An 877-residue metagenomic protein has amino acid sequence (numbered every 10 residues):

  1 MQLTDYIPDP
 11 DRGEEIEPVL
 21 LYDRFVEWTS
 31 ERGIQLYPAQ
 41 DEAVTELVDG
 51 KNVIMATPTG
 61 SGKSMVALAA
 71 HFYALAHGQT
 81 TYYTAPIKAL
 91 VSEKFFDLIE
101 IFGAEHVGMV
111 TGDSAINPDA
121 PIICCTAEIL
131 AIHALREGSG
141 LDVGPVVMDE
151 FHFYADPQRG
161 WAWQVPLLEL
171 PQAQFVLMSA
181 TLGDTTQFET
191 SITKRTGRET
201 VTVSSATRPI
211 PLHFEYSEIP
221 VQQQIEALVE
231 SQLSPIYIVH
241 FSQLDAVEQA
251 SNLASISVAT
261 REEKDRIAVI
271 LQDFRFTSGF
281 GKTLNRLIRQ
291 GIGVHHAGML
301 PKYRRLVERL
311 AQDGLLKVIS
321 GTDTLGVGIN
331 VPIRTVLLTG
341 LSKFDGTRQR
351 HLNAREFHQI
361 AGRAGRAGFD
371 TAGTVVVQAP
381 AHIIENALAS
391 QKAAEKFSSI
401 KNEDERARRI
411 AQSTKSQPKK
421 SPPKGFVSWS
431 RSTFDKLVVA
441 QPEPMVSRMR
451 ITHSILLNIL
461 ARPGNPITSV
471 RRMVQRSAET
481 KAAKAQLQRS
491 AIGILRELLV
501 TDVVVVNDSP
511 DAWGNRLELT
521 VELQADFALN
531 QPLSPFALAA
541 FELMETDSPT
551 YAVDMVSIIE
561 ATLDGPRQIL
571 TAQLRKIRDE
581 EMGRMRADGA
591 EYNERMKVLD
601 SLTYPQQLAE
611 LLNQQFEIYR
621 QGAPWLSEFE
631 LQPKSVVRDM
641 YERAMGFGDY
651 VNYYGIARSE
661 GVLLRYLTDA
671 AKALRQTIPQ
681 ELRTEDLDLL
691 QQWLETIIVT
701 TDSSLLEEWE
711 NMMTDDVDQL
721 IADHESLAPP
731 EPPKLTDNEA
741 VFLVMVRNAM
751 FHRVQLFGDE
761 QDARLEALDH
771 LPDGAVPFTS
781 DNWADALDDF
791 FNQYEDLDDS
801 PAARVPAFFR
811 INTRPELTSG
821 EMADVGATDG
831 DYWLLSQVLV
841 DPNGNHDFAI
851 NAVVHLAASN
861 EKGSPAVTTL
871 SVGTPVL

Functional and structural regions predicted by a protein language model:
M1-E17: Interdomain "pre-motor" coupling segment immediately N-terminal to P-loop NTPase/helicase cores
Y22-H213, S217, P235-R261, I267: Conserved P-loop/Walker A NTP-binding site and adjacent catalytic elements of P-loop NTPases
Y82-T84, S92, I99-G108, Q243-V318 (+1 more regions): Conserved C-terminal RecA-like helicase domain
D119-L135, Q290-V331: Conserved two-lobed SF2 helicase motor
E150-H152, L316, L325, L341 (+1 more regions): Conserved Walker B
Q174, V331, T335-D345, R350-K396: Conserved segment of the helicase C-terminal RecA-like domain
G293, D313, N402-G774, F778-G826 (+1 more regions): Non-catalytic terminal extensions of ATP-dependent helicases
L834, V838-L877: Compact beta-sheet-dominated globular domain cores
